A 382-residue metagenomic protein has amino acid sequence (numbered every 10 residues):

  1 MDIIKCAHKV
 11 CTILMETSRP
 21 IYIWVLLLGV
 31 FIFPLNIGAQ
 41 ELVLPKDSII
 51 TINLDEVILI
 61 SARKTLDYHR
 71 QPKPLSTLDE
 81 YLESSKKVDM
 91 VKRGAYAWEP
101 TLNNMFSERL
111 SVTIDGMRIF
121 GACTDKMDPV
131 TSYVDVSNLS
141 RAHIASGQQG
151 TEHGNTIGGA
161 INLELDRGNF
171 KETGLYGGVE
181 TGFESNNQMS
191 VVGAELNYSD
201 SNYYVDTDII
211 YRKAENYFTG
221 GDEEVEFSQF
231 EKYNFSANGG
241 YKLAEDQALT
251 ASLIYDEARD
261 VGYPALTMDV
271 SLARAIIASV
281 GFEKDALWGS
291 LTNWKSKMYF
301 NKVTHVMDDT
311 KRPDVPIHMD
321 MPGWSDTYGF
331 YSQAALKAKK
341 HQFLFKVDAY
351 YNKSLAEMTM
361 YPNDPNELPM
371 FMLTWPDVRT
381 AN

Functional and structural regions predicted by a protein language model:
Q40-D79, S107: Short, acidic, small-residue-rich periplasmic hinge/interaction motif at the N-terminus of Gram-negative outer-membrane
E41-L42, A214-E215, E226-F230, D246-W294 (+2 more regions): Flexible loop and strand-edge segments within Gram-negative outer membrane beta-barrel domains
L82-R118: Extracytoplasmic beta-strand/coil segments of soluble accessory domains associated with Gram-negative outer-membrane
M90, R118-S146: Short acidic/polar hinge/loop motifs at secondary-structure boundaries that mediate gating or recognition
S107, D200-Y203, A244-D246, L287-G289 (+1 more regions): Outer-membrane beta-barrel channels and translocator barrels
V134-G178: A beta-strand signature from Gram-negative outer-membrane beta-barrel systems, especially the internal plug domain
N162-E164, F170, G178, E195-A273: Periplasmic-side early beta-strands and strand-to-turn transitions of outer-membrane beta-barrels
T181-N187, D200-N202, Y211-E215, Y255-R259 (+3 more regions): Transmembrane beta-strands of outer-membrane beta-barrel pores
